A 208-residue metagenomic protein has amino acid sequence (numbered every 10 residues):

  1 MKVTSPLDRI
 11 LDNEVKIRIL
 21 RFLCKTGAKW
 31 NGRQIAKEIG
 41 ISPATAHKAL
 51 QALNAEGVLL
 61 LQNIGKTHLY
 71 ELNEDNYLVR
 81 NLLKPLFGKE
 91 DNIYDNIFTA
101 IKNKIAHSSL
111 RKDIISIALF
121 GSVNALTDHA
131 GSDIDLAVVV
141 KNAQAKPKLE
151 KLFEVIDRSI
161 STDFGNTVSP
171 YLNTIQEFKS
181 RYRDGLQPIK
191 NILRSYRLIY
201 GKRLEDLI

Functional and structural regions predicted by a protein language model:
M1-D113, N124-A130, K141-I208: Catalytic core of pol beta-like nucleotidyltransferases
S116-L119: Hydrophobic/anchoring residues in structured secondary elements
L136-V139: Short beta-strand->loop micro-motif that forms the acidic, two-metal-ion catalytic signature in nucleotide-processing
